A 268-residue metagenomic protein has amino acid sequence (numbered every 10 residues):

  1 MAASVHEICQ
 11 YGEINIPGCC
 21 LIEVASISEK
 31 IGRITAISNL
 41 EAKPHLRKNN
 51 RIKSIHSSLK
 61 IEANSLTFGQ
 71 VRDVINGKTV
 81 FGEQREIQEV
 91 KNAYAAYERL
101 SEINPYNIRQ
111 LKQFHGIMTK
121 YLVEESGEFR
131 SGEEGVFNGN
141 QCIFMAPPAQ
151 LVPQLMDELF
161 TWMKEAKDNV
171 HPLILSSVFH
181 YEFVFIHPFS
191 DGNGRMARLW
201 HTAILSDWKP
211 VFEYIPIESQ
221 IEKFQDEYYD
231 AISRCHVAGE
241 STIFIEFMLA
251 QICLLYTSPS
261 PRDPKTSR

Functional and structural regions predicted by a protein language model:
M1-S258, R268: FIC/Doc superfamily catalytic core
P259-D263: Short, small-residue-biased leader/transition segments that mark boundaries at the very start of proteins
